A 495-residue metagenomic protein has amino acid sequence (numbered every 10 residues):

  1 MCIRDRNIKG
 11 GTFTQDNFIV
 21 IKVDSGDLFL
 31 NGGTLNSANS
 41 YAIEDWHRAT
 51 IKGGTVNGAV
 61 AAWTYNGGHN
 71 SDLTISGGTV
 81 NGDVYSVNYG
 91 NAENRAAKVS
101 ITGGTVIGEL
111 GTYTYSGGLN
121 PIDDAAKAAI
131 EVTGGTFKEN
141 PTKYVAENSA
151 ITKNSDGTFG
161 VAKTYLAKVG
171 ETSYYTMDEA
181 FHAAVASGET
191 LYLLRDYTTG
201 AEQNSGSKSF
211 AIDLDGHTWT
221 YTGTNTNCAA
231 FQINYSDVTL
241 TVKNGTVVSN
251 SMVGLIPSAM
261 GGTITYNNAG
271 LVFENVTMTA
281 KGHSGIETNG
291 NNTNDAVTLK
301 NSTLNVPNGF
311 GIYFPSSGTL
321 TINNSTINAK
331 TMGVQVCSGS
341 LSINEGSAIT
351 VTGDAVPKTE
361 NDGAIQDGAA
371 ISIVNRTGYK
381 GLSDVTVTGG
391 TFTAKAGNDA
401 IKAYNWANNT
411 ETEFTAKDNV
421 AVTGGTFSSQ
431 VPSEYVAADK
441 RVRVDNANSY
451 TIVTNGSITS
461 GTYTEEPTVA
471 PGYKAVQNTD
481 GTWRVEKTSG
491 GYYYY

Functional and structural regions predicted by a protein language model:
R4-N17, K22-A38, E44-A59, T64-D83 (+12 more regions): Surface-exposed loop/turn motifs in large extracellular/passenger domains
Y144, E434-Y435: A motif-centric signal for short, conserved binding hotspots located in accessible loops or intrinsically disordered
N148-T152, D439-V442, G472-V476: Extracellular disulfide-bonded cysteine-rich modules/repeats
G160, S173-Y175, W219, M278 (+1 more regions): Short, isolated positions in well-ordered beta-strands
T164-Y192, Y492-Y495: Acidic Gly/Asp/Thr-rich repetitive segments characteristic of extracellular carbohydrate-active and adhesion proteins
D215, W219-T222: LRR N-terminal entry segment and analogous cap-like coil->beta motifs
